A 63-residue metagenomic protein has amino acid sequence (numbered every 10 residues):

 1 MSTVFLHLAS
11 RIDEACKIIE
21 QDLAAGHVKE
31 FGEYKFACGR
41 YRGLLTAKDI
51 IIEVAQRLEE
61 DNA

Functional and structural regions predicted by a protein language model:
M1, Q56-A63: Short intrinsically disordered terminal tails
M1-G26, E30: N-terminal acidic leader/helix
D22, G32, D61-A63: Intrinsically disordered, low-complexity regions of eukaryotic proteins
V28-E59: Short, charge-rich amphipathic interface segments used for partner binding and complex assembly
